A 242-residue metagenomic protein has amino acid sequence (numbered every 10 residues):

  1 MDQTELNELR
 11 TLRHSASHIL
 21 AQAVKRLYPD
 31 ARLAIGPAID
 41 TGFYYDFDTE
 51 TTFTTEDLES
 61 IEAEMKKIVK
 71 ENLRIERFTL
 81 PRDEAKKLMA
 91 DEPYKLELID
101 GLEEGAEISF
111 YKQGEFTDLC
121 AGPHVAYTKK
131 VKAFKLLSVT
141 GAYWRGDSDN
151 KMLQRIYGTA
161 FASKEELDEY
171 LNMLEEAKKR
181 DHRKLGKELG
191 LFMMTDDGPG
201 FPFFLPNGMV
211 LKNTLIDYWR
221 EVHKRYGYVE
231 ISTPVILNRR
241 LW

Functional and structural regions predicted by a protein language model:
M1-T11, A23, R32-I35, Y44-W242: Auxiliary tRNA-acceptor-end handling modules of aminoacyl-tRNA synthetases
R26: Metal-associated gating/positioning segment near the N- to mid-region
P37-I39: A short beta-turn/loop motif at secondary-structure boundaries
